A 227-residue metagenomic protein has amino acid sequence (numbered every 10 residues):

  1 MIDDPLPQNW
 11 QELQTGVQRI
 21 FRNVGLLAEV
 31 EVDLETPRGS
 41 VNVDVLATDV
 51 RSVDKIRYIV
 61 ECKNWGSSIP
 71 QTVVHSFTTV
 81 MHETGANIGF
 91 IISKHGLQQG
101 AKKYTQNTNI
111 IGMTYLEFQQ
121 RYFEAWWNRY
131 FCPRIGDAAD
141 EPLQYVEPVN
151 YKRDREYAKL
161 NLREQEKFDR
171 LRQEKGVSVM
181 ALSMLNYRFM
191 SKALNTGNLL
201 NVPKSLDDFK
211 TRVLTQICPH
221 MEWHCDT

Functional and structural regions predicted by a protein language model:
M1-E35: Acidic-basic catalytic patches of nuclease active cores, encompassing PD-(D/E)XK and other metal-cofactor nuclease
D4-P7, S93-P148: Domain-level recognition of nuclease-like catalytic cores that cleave nucleotide substrates
E12, R19-I20, I88, L143 (+3 more regions): A composition-biased, non-transmembrane "mature-region" signal
F21, V45-A47, I56-N64: Conserved catalytic cores of phosphodiester-cleaving nucleases, focusing on short active-site segments
G39-V43: A short, glycine/Asx- and small/polar-enriched loop/turn that sits immediately N-terminal to a beta-strand
R57-Y115: Catalytic cores of nucleic-acid endonucleases
V149-T227: Charge-patterned, long linear interaction tracts outside catalytic cores
